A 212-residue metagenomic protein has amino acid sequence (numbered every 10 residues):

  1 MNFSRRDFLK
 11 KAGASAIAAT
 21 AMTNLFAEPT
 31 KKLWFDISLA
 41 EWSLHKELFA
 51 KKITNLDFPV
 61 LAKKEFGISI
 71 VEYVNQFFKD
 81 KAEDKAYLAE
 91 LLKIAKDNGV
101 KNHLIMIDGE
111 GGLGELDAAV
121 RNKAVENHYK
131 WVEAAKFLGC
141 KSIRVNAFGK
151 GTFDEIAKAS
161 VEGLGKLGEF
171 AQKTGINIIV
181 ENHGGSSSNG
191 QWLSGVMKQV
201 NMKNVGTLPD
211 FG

Functional and structural regions predicted by a protein language model:
N2-F137, E155-K158, Q172, M202 (+1 more regions): N-terminal pre-domain/capping segments
W34, I70-V71, G165-G212: Acidic/histidine-rich catalytic cores of soluble enzymes
S38-H45, I143-F148, L164: Short, conserved structural micro-motifs that define repeat-unit consensus positions and nucleotide-binding loops
W42, V74, M106-D108, V145-F148 (+2 more regions): Active-site-proximal beta-strand/loop segments in catalytic clefts of secreted hydrolases
A135-D154, T174, I179-H183: Active-site groove signature of glycoside hydrolases
K150-L164: Active-site cleft segment of glycoside hydrolase catalytic domains centered on the general acid/base Glu
